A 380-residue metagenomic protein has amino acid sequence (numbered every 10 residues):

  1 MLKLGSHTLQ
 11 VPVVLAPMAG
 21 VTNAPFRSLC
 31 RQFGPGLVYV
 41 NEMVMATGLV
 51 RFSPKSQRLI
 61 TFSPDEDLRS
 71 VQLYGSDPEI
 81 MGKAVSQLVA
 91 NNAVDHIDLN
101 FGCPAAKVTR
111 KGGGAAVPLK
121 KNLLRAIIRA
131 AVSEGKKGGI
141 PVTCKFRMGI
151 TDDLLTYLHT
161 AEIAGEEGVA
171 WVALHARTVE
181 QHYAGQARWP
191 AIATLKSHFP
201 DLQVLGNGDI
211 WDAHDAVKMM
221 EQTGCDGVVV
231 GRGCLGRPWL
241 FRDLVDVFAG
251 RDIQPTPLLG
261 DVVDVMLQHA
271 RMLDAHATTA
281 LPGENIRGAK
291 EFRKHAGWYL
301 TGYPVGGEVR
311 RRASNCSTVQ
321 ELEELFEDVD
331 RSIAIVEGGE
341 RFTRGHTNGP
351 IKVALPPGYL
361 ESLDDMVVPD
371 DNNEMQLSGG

Functional and structural regions predicted by a protein language model:
M1, G5, L9, V13-V14 (+7 more regions): Alpha/beta catalytic cores of nucleotide-metabolism and tRNA/nucleoside-modifying enzymes
M1-K3, M18-N91: Glycine-rich, positively charged N-terminal anion/phosphate-binding segment
V13-A16, Y39-N41, R69-L73, I97 (+4 more regions): Hydrophobic faces of well-ordered beta-strands that scaffold small-molecule active sites in alpha/beta enzyme cores
M18-G20, V44-A46, Y74-S76, G102-P104 (+4 more regions): Active-site beta-loop-alpha junctions enriched in small/polar residues
R27, K145-R147, R310: Short, cationic motifs built from Arg/Lys/His that form the positively charged side of catalytic pockets
Q32, G82-G113, V117, K121-L202: Alpha/beta enzyme core
F52-S56, K120, L174, R237: Short, solvent-exposed helix-helix connector turns and helix-capping sites enriched in acidic/polar residues
